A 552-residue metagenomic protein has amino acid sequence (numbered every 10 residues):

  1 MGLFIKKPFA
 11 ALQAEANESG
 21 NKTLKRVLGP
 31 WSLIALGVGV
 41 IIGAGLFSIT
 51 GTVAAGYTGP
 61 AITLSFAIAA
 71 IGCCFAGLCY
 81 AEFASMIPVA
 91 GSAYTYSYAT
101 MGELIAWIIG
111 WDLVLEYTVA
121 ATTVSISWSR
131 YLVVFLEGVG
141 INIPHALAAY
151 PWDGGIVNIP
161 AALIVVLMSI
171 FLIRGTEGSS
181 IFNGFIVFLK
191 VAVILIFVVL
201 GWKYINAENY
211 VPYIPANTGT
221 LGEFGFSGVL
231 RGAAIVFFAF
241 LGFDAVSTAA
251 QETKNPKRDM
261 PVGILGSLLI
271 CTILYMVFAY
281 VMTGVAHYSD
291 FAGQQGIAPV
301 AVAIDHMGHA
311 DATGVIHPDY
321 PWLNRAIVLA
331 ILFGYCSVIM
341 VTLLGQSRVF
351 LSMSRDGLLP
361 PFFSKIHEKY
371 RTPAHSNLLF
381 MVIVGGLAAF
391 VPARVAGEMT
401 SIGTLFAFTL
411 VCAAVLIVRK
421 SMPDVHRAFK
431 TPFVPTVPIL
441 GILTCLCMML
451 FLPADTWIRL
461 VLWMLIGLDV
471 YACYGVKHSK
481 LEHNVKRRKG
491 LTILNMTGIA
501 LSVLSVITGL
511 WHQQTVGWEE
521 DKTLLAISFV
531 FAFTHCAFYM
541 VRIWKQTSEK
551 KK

Functional and structural regions predicted by a protein language model:
M1-I49, A55-P60, A67, C74-L78 (+7 more regions): Membrane-interface "cap" regions at the ends of multi-pass membrane proteins
L3, K25, S48-W152, I270 (+1 more regions): Extracellular loop-to-transmembrane helix junctions
L28-F47, P160-F171, G201, G219-V285 (+1 more regions): Hydrophobic, membrane-embedded alpha-helices of multi-pass small-molecule transporters
F47, D112-R130, I235, F240 (+6 more regions): Membrane-helix boundary/coupling elements in multi-pass transport proteins
T95-Y96, G102, V133-H145, A216-G219 (+5 more regions): TM-loop-TM module centered on a large, flexible mid-protein loop between adjacent transmembrane helices in multi-pass
S129, I156-A207, I264-L268, T400-L410 (+1 more regions): Membrane-interface loop-to-helix entry segments
S129-G138, F188-N217, A279-A286, A413-V425 (+1 more regions): Hydrophobic alpha-helical segments and their helix-loop junctions in multi-pass secondary transporters
D153-I156, F363-T372, F408-R459, I466-S502: C-terminal membrane-solvent junction of multi-pass transporters and transport-like membrane proteins
